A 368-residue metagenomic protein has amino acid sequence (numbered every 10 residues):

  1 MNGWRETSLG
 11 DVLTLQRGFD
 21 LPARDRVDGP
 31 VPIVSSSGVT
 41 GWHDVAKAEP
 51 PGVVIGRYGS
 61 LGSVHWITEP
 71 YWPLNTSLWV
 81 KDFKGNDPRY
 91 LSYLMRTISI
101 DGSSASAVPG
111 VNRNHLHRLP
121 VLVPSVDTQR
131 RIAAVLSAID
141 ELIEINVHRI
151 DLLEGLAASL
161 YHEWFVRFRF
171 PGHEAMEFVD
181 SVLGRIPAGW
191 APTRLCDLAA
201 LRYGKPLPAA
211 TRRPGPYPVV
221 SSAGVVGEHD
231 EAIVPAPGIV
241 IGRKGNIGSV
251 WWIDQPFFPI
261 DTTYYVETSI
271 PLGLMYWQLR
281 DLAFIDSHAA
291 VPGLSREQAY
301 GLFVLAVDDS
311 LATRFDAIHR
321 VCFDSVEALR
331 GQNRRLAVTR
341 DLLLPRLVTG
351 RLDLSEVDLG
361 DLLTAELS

Functional and structural regions predicted by a protein language model:
M1-S35, L122-S221, D309-V357, A365: Non-catalytic DNA-recognition/assembly elements of restriction-modification systems
S35-A107, N112-L116, S221-V291, S295-L302: A short beta-sheet element
L305-A306: C-terminal catalytic domains of large/alpha subunits in multi-subunit enzymes
